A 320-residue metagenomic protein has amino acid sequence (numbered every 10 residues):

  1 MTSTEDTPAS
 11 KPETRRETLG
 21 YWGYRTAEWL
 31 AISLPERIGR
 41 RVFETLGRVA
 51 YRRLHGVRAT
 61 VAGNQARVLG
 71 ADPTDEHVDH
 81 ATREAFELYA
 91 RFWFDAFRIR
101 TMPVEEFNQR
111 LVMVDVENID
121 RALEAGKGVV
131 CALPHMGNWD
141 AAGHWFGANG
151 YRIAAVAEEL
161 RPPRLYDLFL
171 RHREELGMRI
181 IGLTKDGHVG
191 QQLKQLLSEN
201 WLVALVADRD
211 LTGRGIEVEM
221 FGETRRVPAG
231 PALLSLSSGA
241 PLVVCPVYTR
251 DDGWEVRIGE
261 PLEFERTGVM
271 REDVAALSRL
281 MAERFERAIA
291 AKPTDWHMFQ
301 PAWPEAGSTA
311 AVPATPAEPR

Functional and structural regions predicted by a protein language model:
M1-V130, G137, G259, V274 (+1 more regions): Membrane-proximal helical "anchor" segments flanking the first transmembrane region of inner-membrane enzymes
T2-R16, A50, A71, R83 (+4 more regions): Non-catalytic C-terminal accessory region of glycerolipid acyltransferases and related lyso-lipid remodeling enzymes
T18-Y21, T60, A141, R164 (+2 more regions): Generic alpha-helical secondary structure signal
T26, I38, V61, A142 (+3 more regions): Hydrophobic alpha-helical segments typical of transmembrane helices and their membrane-interface/capping positions
A59, P162-P163, T224-P228: Active-site metal-coordination segments of metallo-dependent hydrolases
N64, D140, D208: Acidic active-site catalytic centers that drive phospho-/nucleotidyl reactions and related ester hydrolyses
T82-R83, E87-W201: Conserved nucleotide-cofactor-binding alpha/beta core module
